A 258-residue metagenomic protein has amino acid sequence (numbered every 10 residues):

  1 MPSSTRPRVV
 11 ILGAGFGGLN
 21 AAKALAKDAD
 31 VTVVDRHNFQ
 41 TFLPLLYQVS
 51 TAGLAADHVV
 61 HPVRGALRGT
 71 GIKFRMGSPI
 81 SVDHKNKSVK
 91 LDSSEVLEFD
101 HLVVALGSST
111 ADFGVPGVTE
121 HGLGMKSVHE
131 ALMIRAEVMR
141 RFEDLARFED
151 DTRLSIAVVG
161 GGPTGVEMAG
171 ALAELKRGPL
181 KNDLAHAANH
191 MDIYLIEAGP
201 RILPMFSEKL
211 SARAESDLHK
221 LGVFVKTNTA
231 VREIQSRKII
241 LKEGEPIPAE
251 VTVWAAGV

Functional and structural regions predicted by a protein language model:
M1-R6, G71-A157, H186, V253: FAD-binding core/adjacent interface of flavoenzyme oxidoreductases
P2-R75, I80, V166-F206, V253: Beta1-alpha1 glycine-rich phosphate/pyrophosphate-binding loop at the start of Rossmann-like nucleotide-binding domains
V10-L12, L97-S108, V231, I239 (+1 more regions): Short hydrophobic core segments
G17, G107-T110, A169, V258: Short glycine-rich anion-binding loops that position phosphate/pyrophosphate groups of nucleotides and phosphorylated
R68-D83, H219-I234: A conserved beta-strand/loop element that lines the FAD pocket in flavoprotein oxidoreductases
K87, S94-E95, A230, R237 (+1 more regions): Well-ordered beta-strand scaffold positions
E120-D217, L221, V225-T227: Predominantly flavin-linked oxidoreductase catalytic cores and closely associated redox partners
